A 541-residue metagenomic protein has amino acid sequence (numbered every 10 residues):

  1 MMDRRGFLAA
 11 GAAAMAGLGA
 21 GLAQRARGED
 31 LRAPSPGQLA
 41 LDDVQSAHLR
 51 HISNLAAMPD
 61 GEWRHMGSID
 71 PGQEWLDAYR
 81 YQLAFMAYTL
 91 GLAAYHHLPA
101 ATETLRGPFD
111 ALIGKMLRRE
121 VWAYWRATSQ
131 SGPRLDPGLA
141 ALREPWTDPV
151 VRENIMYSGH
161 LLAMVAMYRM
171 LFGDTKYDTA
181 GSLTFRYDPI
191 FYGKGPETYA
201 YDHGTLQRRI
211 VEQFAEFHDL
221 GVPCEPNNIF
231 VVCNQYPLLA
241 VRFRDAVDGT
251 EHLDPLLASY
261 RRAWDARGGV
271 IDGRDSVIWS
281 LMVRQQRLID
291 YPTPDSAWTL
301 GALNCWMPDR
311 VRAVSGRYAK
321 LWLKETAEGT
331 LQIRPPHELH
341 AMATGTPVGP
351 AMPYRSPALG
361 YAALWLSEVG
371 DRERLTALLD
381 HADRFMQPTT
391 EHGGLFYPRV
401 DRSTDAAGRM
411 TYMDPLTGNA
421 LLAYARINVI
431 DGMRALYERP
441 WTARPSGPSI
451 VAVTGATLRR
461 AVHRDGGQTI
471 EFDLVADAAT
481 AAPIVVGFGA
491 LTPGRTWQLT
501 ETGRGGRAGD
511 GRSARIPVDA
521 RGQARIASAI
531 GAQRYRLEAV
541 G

Functional and structural regions predicted by a protein language model:
G6-R25: N-terminal export signals
A26-G67, L92, L139-L142, V165-T175 (+5 more regions): Terminal, non-catalytic domain-edge segments
E29-T128: Extreme N-terminal leader/anchor segments
Q45-L49, S53, A87, T102-V121 (+7 more regions): Hydrophobic core segments within long, regular secondary-structure runs in both alpha- and beta-rich folds
E74-Y88, P149-A163, N228-Y236, D290-W298 (+2 more regions): Aromatic- and histidine-enriched alpha-helix N-cap/loop-to-helix transition segments that scaffold the rims
H97-N228, R274-S276: Extended ligand-binding groove/face enriched in aromatic
L183, I190-T205, R209, Q213-P357: Extended ligand-binding clefts on enzyme/binding-domain cores
E501-Q523: Solvent-exposed beta-strand/loop surfaces of large extracellular or lumenal domains
